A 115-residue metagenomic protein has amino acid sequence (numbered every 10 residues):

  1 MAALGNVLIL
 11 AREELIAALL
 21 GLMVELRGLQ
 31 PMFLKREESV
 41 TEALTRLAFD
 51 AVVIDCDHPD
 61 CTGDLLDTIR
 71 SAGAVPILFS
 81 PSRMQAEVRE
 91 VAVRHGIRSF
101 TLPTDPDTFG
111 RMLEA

Functional and structural regions predicted by a protein language model:
A3-N6: Phosphate-coordination loops involved in phosphoryl transfer and adenosine-cofactor binding
E13-M32: Two-component/phosphorelay signaling modules centered on CheY-like receiver
A17, D50-A72, P81-V88: Conserved phosphotransfer microenvironments
L22-V24, A43, V91: Alpha-helical interaction/dimerization surfaces of two-component signaling modules
R27, A72-G73, V93-G96: Short, structured coil segments at secondary-structure junctions
K35-A51, H58-P59: Acidic, metal-coordinating helix/loop segments flanking the phosphotransfer/catalytic sites of two-component signaling
I77-A115: Output/docking surface of receiver
